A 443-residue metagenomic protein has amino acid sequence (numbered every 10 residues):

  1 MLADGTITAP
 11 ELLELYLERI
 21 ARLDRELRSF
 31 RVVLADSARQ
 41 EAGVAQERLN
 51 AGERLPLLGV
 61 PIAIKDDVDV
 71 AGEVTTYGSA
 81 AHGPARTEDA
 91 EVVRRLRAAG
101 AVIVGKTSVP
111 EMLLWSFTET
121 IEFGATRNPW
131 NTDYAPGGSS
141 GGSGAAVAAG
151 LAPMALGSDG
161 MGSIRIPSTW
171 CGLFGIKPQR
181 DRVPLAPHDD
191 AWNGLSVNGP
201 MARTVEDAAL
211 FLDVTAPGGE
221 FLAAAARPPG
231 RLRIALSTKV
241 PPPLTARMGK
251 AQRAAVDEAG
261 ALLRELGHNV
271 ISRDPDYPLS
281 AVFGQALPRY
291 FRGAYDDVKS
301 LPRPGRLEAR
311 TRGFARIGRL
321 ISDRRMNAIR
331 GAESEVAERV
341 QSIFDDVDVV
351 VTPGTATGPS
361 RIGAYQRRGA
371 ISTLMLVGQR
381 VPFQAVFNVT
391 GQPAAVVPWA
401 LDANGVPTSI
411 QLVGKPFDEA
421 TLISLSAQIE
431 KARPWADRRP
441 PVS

Functional and structural regions predicted by a protein language model:
M1-D4, A81-P84, S196-R203, I317-I321 (+1 more regions): Short, well-ordered beta-strand elements within core beta-sheets of diverse protein domains
M1-G83, L113-W115, A225-A226, P359 (+1 more regions): Short, well-ordered alpha-helical
G5, G59, A98, V102 (+4 more regions): Glycine-rich, small-residue loops and helix-cap segments that act as flexible hinges at active-site edges
A9-E14, G43, A90, K250-D274 (+2 more regions): Acyltransferase
Y16, A38, G59, K65 (+5 more regions): Conserved hydrophobic/aromatic pocket- or pore-lining residues that grip, position, or stack substrates in active sites
L57-Y77, P228-T238, P288-Q341, P353-T357 (+1 more regions): Short helix-loop capping/hinge segments that flank enzyme active sites or metal/cofactor-binding pockets
E88-L212, N388-S409: Short glycine/serine-rich loop segments
K177-E258, Y277, S424, R433-S443: A short helix-breaking turn/cap at a secondary-structure junction
